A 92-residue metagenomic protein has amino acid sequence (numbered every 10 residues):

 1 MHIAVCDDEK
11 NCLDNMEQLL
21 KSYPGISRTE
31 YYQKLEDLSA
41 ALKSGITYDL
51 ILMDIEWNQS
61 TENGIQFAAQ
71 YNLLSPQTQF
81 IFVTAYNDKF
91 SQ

Functional and structural regions predicted by a protein language model:
H2, E9-L35: Two-component/phosphorelay signaling modules centered on CheY-like receiver
I3-A4, L50: Hydrophobic "anchor" residues on beta-strands that sit immediately upstream of conserved functional sites
D7-D8, D54: Acidic active-site catalytic centers that drive phospho-/nucleotidyl reactions and related ester hydrolyses
D14, A40, S91-Q92: Alpha-helical elements of the RecA-like P-loop NTPase motor core of helicases
E17, Y31-L50: Acidic, metal-coordinating helix/loop segments flanking the phosphotransfer/catalytic sites of two-component signaling
Y48-Q92: CheY-like receiver
